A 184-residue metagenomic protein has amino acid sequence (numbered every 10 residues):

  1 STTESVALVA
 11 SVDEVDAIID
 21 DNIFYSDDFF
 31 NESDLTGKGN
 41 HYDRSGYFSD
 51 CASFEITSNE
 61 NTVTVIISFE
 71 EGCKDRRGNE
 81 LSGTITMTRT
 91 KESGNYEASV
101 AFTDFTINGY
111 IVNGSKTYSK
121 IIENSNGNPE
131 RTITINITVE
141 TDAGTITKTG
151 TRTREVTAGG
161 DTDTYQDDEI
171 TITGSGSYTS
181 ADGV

Functional and structural regions predicted by a protein language model:
S1-V184: Low-complexity, intrinsically disordered segments exposed to solvent
